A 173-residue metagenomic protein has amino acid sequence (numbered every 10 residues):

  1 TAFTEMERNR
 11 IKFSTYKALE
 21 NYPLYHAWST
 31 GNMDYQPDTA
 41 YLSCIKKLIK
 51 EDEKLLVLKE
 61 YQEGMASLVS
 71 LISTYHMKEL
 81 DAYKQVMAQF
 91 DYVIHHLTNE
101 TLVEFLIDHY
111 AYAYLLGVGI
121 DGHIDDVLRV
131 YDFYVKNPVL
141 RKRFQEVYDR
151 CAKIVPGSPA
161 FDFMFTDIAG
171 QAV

Functional and structural regions predicted by a protein language model:
T1-I168: Oxidative protein folding and maturation machinery
Q171-V173: Short active-site neighborhood of thiol/selenol oxidoreductases, capturing the structured segment around
